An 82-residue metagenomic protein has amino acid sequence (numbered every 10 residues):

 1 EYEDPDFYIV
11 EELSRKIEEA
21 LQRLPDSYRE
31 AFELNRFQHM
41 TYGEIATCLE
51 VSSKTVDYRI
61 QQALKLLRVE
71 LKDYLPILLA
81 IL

Functional and structural regions predicted by a protein language model:
E1-E19: Acidic, proline/glycine-rich intrinsically disordered inter-domain spacer in sigma factors
K16, A20-L24, E70-Y74: Generic non-transmembrane alpha-helical segments
E19-Q22, D26, E30, Q38-T55: Helix-turn-helix DNA-binding module
C48, L64-L82: C-terminal edge and immediately downstream basic/flexible tail or linker adjoining helix-turn-helix-like DNA-binding
R59-Q62: Residues within the DNA-recognition helix of helix-turn-helix
